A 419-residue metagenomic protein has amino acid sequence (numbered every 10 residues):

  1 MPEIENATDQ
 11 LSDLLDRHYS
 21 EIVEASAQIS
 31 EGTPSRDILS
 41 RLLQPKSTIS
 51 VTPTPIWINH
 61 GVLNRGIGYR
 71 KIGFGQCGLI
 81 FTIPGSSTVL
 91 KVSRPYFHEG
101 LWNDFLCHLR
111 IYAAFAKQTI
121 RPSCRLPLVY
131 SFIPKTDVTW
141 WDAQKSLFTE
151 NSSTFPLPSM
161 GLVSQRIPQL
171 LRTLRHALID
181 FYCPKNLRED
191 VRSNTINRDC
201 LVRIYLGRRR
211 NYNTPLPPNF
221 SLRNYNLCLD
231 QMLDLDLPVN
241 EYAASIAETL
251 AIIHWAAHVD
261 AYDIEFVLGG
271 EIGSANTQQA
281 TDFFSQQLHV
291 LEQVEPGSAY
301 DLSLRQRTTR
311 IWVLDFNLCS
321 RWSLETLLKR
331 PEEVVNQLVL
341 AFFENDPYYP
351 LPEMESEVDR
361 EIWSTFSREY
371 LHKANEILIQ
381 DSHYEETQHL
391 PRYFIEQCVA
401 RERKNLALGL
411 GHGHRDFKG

Functional and structural regions predicted by a protein language model:
P2-I67: Juxta-kinase regulatory segment immediately upstream of eukaryotic protein kinase catalytic domains
L42-W57, G61, H98, L229-D230 (+5 more regions): A domain-level signal for the structural core that forms small-molecule/cofactor-binding pockets and catalytic centers
R70-Q144, E150-S152, L162-V163: ATP-binding glycine-rich loop module of kinase domains
S87-T88, P95-F97, Q169, E271 (+1 more regions): Conserved beta-strand elements of beta-rich interaction domains across eukaryotes, especially beta-propellers
P122-V239, A275-R330: Conserved structural core of kinase catalytic domains
Q231-Y262, E271: Conserved kinase catalytic-core helix
D260, N276-Q278, D282-G419: C-lobe/activation-segment region of protein kinase-like
F266-N276: Beta-rich nucleic-acid/ligand-interaction surfaces
